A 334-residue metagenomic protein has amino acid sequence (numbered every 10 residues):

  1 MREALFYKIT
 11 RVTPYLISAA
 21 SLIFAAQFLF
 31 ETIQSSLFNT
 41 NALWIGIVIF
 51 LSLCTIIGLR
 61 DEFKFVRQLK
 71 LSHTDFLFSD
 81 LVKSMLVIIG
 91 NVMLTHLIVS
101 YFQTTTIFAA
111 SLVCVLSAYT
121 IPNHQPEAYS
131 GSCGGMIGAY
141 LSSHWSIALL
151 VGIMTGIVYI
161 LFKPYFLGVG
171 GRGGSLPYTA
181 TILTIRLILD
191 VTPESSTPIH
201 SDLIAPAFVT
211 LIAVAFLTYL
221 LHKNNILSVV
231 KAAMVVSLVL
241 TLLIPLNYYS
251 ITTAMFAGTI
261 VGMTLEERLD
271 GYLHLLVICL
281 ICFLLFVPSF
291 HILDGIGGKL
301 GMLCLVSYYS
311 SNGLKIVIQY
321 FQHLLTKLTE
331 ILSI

Functional and structural regions predicted by a protein language model:
M1-K8, R60-L71: Short, Lys/Arg-rich, polar N-terminal cytosolic tail immediately upstream of the first transmembrane signal-anchor
R2-I56, F76-V191, P198-T210, N224-I334: C-terminal transmembrane helix-loop-helix hairpin of multi-pass membrane proteins
V214: Interfaces that engage single-stranded nucleic acids at replication/repair/recombination sites
Y219-L220: Membrane-interface helix-loop junctions in multi-pass transporters/channels
